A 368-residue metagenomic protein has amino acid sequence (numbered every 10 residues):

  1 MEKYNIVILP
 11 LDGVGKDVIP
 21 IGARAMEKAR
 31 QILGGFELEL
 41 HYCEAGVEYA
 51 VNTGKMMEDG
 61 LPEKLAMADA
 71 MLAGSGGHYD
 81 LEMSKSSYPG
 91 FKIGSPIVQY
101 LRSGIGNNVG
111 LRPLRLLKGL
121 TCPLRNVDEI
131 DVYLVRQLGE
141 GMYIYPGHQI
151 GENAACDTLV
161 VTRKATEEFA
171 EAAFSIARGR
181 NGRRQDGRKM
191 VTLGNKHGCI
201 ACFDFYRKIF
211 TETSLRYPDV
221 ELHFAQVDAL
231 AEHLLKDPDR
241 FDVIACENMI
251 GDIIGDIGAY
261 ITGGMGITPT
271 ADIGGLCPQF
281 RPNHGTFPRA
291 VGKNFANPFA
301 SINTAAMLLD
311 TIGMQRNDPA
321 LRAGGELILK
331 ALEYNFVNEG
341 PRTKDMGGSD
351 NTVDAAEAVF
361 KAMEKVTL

Functional and structural regions predicted by a protein language model:
V7-R24, K28-L33, G151-D228: Glycine-rich phosphate/diphosphate-binding loop of Rossmann-like nucleotide-binding domains
D12-G15, D69, V135, A173 (+5 more regions): Buried hydrophobic positions in well-ordered alpha/beta secondary-structure cores of metabolic enzymes
G35-D59: N-terminal beta-loop-helix "entrance" segment that forms/cooperates in small-molecule cofactor or anionic ligand
Y42-A50, F203-I244, N248-I253, F280: Active-site rim loops that border cofactor/substrate pockets in soluble metabolic enzymes
Y49, L234-N338: Glycine-rich phosphate/nucleotide-binding loop
A50-L159, M249: N-terminal glycine-rich phosphate/adenylate-binding segment common to multiple enzyme folds
L114-Y145, V160, A165, G285-R322: Short, glycine-/small-residue-rich phosphate/pyrophosphate-handling segment
M314-L368: Internal helix-turn-beta structural module
